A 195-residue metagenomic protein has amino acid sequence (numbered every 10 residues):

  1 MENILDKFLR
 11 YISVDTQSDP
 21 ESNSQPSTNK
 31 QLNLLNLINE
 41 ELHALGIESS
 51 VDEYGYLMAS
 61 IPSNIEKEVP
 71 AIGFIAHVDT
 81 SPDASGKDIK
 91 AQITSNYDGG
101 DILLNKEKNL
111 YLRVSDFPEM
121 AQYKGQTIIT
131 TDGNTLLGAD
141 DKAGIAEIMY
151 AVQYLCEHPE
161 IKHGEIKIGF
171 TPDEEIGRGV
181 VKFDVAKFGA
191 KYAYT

Functional and structural regions predicted by a protein language model:
E2-T127: Acidic/His- and Gly-rich active-site-bordering loop/insert found across diverse amide/peptide-bond hydrolases
A121-T195: Acidic/histidine-rich catalytic neighborhood of metal-dependent amide-processing enzymes
